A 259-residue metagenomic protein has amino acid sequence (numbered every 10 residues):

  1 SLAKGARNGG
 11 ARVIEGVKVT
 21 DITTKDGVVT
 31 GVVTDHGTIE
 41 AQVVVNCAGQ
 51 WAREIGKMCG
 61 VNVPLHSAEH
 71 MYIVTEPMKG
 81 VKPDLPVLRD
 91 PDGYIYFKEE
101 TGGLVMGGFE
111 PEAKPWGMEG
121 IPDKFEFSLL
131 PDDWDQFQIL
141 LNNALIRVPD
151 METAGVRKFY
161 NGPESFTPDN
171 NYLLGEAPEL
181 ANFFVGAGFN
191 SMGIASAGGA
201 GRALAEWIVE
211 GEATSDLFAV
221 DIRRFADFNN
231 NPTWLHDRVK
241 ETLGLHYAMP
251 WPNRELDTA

Functional and structural regions predicted by a protein language model:
S1-G10, V29-G31, G120-S128, A181-F189: Helix-loop-beta segment of a Rossmann-like dinucleotide-binding subdomain
S1-V43, W51: Helical element adjacent to the flavin cofactor pocket in flavoenzyme catalytic cores
V19-I22, L88, I95-F97, L174: A structural signal for short hydrophobic beta-strand segments in well-ordered beta-sheet cores
T24-V28, G80, G102, P178-L180: Short strand-connecting beta-turns/loops that link adjacent beta-strands
T38-D84: Central helical "cap/lid" subdomain
C59, V74-P115, D132-D135, I146: Mid-domain catalytic core of redox enzymes that form a hydrophobic substrate pocket/lid adjacent to a catalytic redox
V63-S67, L85-R89, I95, G155 (+1 more regions): Short Gly/Pro-enriched turn/cap motifs at secondary-structure boundaries
D92, T101, D123, S128-T258: C-terminal catalytic lobe of FAD-dependent flavoproteins
